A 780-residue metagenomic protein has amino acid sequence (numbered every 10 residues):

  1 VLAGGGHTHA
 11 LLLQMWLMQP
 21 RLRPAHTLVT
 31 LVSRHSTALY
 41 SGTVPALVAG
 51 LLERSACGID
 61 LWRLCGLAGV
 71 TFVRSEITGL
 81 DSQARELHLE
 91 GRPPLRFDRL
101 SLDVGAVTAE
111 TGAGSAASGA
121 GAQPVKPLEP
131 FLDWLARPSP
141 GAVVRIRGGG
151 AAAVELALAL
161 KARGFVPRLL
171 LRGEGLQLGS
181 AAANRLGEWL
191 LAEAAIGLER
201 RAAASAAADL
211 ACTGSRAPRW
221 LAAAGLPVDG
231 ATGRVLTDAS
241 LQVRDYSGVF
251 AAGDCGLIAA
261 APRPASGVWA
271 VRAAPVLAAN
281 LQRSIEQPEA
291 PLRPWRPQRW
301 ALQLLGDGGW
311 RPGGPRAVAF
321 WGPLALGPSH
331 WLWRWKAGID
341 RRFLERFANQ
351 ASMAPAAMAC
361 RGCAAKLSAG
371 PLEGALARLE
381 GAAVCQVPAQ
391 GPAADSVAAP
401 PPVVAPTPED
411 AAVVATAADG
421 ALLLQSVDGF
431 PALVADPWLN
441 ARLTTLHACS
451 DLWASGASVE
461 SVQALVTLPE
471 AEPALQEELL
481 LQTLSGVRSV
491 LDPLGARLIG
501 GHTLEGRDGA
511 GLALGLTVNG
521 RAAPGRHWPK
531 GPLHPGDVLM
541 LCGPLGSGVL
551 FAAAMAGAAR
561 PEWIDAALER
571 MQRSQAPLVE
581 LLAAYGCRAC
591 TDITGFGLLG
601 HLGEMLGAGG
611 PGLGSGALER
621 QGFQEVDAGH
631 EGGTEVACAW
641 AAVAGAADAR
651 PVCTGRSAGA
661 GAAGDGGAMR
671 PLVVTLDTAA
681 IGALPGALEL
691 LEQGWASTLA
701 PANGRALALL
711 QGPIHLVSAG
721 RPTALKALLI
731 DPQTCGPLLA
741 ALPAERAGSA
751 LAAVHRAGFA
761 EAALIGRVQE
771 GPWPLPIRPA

Functional and structural regions predicted by a protein language model:
V1-T71, A116, I146, A151-A181: Beta1-alpha1 glycine-rich phosphate/pyrophosphate-binding loop at the start of Rossmann-like nucleotide-binding domains
L67-R147, L210: FAD-binding core/adjacent interface of flavoenzyme oxidoreductases
F72-L80, L95, A162-A239: A Rossmann-like FAD-binding core segment of flavoenzymes
R96, S139, R272, W528 (+1 more regions): Residue-level recognition of short, solvent-exposed, well-ordered loop/turn junctions that link secondary-structure
S118-G141, A206-R272: FAD-site-proximal beta/loop scaffold in flavoenzymes
C255-I285, A290-G308: A conserved FAD-binding loop/helix module that cradles the flavin
G309-A354: C-terminal auxiliary extensions adjacent to catalytic cores
M353-A780: Helix-biased detector of long, well-ordered alpha-helical tracts
